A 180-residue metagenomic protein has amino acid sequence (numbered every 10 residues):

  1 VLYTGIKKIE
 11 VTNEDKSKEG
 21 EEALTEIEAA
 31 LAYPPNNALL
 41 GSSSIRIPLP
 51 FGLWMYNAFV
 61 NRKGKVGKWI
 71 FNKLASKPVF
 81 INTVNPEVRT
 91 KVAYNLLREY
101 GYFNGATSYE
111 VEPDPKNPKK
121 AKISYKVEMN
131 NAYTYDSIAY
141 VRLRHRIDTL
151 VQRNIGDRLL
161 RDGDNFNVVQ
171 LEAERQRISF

Functional and structural regions predicted by a protein language model:
V1-F180: Interaction-mediating elements
